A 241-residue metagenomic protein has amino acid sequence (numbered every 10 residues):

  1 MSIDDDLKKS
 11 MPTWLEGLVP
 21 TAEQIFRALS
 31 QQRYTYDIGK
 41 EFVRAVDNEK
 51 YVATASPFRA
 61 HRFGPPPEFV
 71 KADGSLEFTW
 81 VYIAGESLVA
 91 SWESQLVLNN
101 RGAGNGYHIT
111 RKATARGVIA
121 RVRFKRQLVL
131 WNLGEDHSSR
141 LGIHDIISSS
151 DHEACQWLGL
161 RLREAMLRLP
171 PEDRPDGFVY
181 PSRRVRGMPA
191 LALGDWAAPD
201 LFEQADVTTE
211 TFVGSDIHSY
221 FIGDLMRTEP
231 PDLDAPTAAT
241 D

Functional and structural regions predicted by a protein language model:
S2-E68, R101-D241: Active-site and NAD+-binding cores of ADP-ribose-processing enzymes
E68-G102: Extended catalytic/binding region for NAD+/ADP-ribose chemistry, centered on the ART fold
